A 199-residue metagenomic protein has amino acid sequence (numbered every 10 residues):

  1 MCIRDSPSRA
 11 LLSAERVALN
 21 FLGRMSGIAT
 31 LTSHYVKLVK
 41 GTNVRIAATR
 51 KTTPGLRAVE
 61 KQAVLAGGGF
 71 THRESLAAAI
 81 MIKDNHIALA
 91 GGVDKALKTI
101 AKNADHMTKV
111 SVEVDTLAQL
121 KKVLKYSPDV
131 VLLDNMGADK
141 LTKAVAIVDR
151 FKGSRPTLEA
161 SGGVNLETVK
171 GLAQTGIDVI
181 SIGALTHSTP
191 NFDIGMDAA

Functional and structural regions predicted by a protein language model:
R4-Y126, V130, D139-I147, T157-E159 (+2 more regions): Acidic/glycine-rich phosphate/pyrophosphate-binding loops and surrounding catalytic core that coordinate Mg2+
N135, G162, A184-L185: Short secondary-structure boundary segments
G153: Arginine/glycine-rich "motif VI" loop of SF2 helicases in the C-terminal RecA-like domain
L166: Cys/His-rich Zn2+-binding cysteine-cluster or related metal-binding knuckle/ribbon modules and their
G195-A199: Active-site loop ensemble at the mouth of alpha/beta enzyme cores that anchors a bound cofactor
